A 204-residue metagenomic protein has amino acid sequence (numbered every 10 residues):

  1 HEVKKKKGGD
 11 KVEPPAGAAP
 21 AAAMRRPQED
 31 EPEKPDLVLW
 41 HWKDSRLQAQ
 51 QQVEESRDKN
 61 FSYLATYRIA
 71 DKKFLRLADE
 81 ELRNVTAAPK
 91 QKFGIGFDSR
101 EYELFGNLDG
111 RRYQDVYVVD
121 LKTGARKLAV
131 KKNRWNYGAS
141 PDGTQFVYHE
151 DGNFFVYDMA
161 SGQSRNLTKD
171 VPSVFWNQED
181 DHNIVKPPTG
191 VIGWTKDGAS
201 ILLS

Functional and structural regions predicted by a protein language model:
H1-S204: Beta-propeller folds
